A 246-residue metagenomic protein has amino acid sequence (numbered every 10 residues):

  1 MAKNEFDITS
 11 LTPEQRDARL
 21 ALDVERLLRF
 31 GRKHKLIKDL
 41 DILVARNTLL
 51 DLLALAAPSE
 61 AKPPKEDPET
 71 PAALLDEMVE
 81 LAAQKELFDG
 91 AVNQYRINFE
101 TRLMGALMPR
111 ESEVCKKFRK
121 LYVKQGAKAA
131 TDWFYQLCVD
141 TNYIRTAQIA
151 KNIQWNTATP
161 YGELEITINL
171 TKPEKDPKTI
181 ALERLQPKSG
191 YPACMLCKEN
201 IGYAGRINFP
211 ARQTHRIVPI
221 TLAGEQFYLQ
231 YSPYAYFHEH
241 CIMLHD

Functional and structural regions predicted by a protein language model:
A2-D246: Active-site microenvironments that recognize anionic phosphate/pyrophosphate groups
